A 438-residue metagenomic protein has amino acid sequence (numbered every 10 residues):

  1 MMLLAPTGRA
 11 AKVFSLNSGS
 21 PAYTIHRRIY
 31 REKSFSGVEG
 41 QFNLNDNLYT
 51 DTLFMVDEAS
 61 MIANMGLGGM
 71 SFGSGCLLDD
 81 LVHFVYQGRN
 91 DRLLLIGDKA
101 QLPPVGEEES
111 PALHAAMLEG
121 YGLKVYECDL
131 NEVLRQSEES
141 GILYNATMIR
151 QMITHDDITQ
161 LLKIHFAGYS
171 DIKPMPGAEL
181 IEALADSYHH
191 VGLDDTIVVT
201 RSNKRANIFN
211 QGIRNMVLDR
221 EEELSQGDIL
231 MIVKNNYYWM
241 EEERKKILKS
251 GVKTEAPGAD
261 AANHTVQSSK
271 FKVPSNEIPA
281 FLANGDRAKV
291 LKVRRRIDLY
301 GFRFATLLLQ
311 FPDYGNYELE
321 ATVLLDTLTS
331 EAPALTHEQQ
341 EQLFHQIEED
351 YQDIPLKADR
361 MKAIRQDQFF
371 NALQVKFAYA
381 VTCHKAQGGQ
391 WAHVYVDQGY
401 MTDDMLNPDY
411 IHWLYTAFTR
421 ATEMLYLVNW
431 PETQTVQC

Functional and structural regions predicted by a protein language model:
M1-T159: ASCE P-loop NTPase helicase motor core
L3, L94-L95, V198, V396 (+1 more regions): Structural beta-sheet core signal
T7, S202, G388: Short, conserved phosphate/pyrophosphate- and ester-handling motifs at nucleotide-, phospho-/glycolipid
G19, I213-V217, I411-Y415: Short, solvent-exposed amphipathic alpha-helical segments in soluble enzyme and RNA/protein-processing domains
V85-L93, K99-L248, V266-Q339: Conserved helicase motor core of P-loop NTPases
D260-H264: Intrinsic-disorder-associated, low-complexity terminal segments enriched in Asp/Asn/His/Tyr and depleted of Lys/Arg
N284-D286, V290-V293, L299-C438: C-terminal accessory regions
